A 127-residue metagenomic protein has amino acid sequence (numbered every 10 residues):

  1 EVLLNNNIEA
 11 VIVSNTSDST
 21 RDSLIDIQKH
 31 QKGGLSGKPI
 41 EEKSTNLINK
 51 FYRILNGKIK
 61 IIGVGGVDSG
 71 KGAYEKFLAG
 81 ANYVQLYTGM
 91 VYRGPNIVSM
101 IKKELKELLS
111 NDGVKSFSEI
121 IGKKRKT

Functional and structural regions predicted by a protein language model:
E1, T45-N49, A73, V98 (+1 more regions): Generic structural signal for well-ordered alpha-helices, preferentially at hydrophobic/aromatic core positions
V2-G57: Glycine/Thr-rich beta-alpha phosphate-binding loop at enzyme active sites
A10-T20, G66-V67, G72-M100: Glycine-rich phosphate-binding active-site loops on the catalytic face of alpha/beta enzymes
T20-G37, F77, M90-V114: C-terminal helical cap(s) of enzyme catalytic domains, especially alpha/beta-barrels
G57-K58, N111: Short, well-ordered coil loops that connect the C-terminus of an alpha-helix to the N-terminus of a beta-strand
E119-T127: A short, charged, Gly/Pro-tolerant segment at domain boundaries
